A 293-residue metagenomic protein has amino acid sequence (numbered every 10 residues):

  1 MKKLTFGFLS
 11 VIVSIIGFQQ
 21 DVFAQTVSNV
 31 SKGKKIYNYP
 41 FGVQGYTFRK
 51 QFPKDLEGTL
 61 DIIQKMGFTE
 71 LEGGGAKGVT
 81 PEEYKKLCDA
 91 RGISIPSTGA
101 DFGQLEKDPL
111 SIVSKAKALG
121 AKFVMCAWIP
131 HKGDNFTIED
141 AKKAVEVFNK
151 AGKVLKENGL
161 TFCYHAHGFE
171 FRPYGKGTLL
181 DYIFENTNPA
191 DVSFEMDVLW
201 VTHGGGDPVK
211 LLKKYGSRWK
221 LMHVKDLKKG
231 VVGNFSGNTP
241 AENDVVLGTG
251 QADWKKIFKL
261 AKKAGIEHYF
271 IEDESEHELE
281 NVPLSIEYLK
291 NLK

Functional and structural regions predicted by a protein language model:
M1-F8, Q20: Bacterial N-terminal signal peptides that target proteins for export
F6, F23-F123, N291-K293: N-terminal pre-domain/capping segments
S14-V22: C-terminal segment of classical bacterial N-terminal signal peptides
A24-G45, P53-Q64, G177-M196, W200-K293: Histidine-acidic metal/acid-base catalytic patches
V43-T47, G73-G75, S97-F102, C126-W128 (+4 more regions): A cross-domain feature marking catalytic cores of carbohydrate-active enzymes and several ubiquitous metabolic/repair
F48-K54, E70-E82, A100-D108, K132-N135 (+4 more regions): Acidic-and-aromatic substrate-binding clefts and catalytic sites of carbohydrate-active enzymes
D61, T69-E70, F102-F194, L279: Active-site acidic/histidine proton-transfer and metal-coordination neighborhood in alpha/beta enzyme cores
I93, A121-K122, L160, K263-E267: A short helix->loop->beta-strand "cap" motif at the edges of active sites that frequently abuts
